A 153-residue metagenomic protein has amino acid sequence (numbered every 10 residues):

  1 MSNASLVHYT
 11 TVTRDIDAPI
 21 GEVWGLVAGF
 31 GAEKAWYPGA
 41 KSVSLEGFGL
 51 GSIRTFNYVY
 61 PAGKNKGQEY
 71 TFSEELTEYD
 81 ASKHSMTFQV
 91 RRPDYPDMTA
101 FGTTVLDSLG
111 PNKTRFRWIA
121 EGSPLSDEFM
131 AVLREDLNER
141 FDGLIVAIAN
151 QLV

Functional and structural regions predicted by a protein language model:
M1-G49: Hydrophobic ligand-binding cavity/cleft-lining segments
L6-H8, F48-L50, Q68, M98 (+1 more regions): Residue-level preference for beta-strand/loop junctions
V12, T71-E78, A100-S108: Hydrophobic/aromatic beta-strand elements that line small-molecule binding cavities or substrate pockets in beta-rich
D17-G21, T77-H84, V105-R115, V153: A short, structured loop/turn motif at beta-sheet edges
A18, A62, D94, G122-P124: Beta-strand elements of well-folded, non-transmembrane domains
A32-K34, S44-Y95, A147-V153: Glycine-rich portal/gate segments that line the openings of hydrophobic small-molecule binding cavities
Y58, Q89-V90, G102, W118-A120: Residue-level recognition of conserved beta-strand positions in structured domain cores
R115, A120-V153: A conserved amphipathic terminal alpha-helix motif
